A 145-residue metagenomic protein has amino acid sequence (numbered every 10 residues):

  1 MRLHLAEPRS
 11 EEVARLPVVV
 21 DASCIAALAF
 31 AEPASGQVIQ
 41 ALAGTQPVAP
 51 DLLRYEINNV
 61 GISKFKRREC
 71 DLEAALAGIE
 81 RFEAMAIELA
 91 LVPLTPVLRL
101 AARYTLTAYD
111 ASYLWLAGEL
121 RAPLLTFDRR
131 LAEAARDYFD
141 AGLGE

Functional and structural regions predicted by a protein language model:
M1-L52, K64-L76: Short, well-structured N-terminal submotif of metal-dependent ribonuclease cores
M1-P17, P50, L106, L114-E145: Acidic, PIN/NYN-like endoribonuclease modules and their adjacent C-terminal/linker elements
S23, I39, N58-I62, I79 (+2 more regions): Amphipathic alpha-helical segments within well-ordered protein domains
C24-I25, L53, P96, Y113 (+1 more regions): Alpha-helix capping/helix-boundary segments
A26, G61-F65, A86, R121: Short amphipathic alpha-helical interaction patches enriched in hydrophobic/aromatic residues with interspersed Lys/Arg
Q37, E56, E133-A134: Phosphate- and divalent-cation-binding pockets in alpha/beta enzyme and binding domains that engage nucleotide-derived
G44-T45, M85, L120, Y138: Structured helix-beta-strand junction loops
D51, A74-Y104: Acidic catalytic patch
